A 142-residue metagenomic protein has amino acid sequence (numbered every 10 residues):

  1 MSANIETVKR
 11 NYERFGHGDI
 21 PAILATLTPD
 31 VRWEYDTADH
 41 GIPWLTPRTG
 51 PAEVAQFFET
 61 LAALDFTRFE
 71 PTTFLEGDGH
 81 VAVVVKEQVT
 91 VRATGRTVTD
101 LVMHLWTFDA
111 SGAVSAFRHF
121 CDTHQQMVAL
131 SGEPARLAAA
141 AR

Functional and structural regions predicted by a protein language model:
S2-D19, T26: Short, aromatic-enriched amphipathic alpha-helices that serve as compact interaction elements
V8-N11, I23-L24, V31, G50 (+5 more regions): Hydrophobic pocket/interface hotspot
G18-A22, V91-R92: Short, charged low-complexity linear motifs
T28-D78: A solvent-exposed, acidic/Ser-Thr-rich amphipathic alpha-helical stretch
E59-R142: A beta-strand edge to alpha-helix "cap/lid" segment located at domain peripheries
